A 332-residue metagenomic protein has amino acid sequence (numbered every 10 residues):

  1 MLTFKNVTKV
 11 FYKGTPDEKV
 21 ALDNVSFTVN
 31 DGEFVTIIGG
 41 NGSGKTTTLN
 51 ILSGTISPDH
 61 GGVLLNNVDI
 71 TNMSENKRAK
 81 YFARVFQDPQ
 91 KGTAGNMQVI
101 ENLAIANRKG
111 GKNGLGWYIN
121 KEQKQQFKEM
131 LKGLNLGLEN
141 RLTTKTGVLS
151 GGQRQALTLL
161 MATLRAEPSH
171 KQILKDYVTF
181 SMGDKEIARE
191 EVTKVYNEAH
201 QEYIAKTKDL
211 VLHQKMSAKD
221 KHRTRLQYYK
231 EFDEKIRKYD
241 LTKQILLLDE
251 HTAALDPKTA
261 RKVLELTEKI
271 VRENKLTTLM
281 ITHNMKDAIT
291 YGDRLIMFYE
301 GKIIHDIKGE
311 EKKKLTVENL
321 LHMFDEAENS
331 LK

Functional and structural regions predicted by a protein language model:
M1, V10-N24, S74: A short, flexible loop at the N-terminus of ABC-type nucleotide-binding domains that lies
I38-G40: The feature captures the beta-strand-to-loop junction immediately N-terminal to the Walker
S53: Helix-to-loop junction immediately C-terminal to a conserved catalytic motif
G61-V68, I307: Conserved ABC transporter NBD signature motif
D69-A83, K91, N113-N120, K124 (+1 more regions): ABC ATPase NBD coupling module
R261-E273: Helical segment within the ABC ATPase nucleotide-binding domain
T282-H283: H-loop/switch region of ABC-family ATPase nucleotide-binding domains
K302-D325: Conserved beta-strand-loop-alpha-helix hinge in the C-terminal portion of ABC ATPase nucleotide-binding domains
